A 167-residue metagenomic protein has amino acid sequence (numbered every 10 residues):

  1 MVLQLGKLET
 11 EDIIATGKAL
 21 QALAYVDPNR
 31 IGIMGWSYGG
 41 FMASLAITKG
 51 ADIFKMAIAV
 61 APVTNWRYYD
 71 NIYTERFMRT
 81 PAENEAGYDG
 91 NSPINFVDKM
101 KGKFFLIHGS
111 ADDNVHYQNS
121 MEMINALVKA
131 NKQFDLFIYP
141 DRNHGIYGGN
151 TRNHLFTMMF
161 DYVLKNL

Functional and structural regions predicted by a protein language model:
M1-L167: Active-site-proximal cap/loop segments of hydrolase catalytic domains
